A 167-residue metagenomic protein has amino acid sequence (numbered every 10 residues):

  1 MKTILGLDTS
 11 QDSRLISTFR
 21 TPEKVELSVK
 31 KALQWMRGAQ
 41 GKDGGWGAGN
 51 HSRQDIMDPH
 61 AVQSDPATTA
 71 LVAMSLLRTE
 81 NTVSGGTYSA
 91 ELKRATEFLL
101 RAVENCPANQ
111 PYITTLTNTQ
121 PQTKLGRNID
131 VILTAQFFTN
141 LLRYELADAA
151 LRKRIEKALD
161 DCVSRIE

Functional and structural regions predicted by a protein language model:
M1-E167: Preference for long, amphipathic alpha-helical scaffolds in soluble/luminal domains and all-alpha bundles
